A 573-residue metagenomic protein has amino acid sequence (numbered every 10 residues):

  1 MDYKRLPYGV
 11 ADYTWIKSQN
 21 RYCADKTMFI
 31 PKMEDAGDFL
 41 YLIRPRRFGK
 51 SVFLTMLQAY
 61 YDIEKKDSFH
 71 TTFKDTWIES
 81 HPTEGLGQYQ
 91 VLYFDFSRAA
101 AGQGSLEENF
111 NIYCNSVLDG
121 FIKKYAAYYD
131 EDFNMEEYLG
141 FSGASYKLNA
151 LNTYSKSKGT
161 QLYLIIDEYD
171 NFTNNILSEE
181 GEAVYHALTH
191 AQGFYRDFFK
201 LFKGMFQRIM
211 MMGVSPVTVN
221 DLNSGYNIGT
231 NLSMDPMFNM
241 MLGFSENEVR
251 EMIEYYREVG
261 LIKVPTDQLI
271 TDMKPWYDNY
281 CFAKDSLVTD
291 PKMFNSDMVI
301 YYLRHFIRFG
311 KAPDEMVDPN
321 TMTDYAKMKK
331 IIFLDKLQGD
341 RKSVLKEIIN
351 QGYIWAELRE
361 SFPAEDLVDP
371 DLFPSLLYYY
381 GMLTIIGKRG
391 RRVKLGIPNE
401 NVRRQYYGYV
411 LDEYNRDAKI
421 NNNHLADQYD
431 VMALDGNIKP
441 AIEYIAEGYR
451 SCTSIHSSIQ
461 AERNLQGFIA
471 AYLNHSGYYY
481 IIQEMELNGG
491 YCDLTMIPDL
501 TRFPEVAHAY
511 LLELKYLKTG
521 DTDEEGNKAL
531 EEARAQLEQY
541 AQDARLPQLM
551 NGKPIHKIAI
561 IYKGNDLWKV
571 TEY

Functional and structural regions predicted by a protein language model:
M1-K65, H70-I78: Walker A/P-loop-proximal flanking segment of P-loop NTPase domains
G9, A59-K123: P-loop NTPase motor core
A150-K158, V184-I209, R545: Substrate-engagement module of ASCE P-loop NTPases
K158-L188: Conserved P-loop NTPase "ATPase switch" module shared by AAA+ and STAND
Y163-D167, G193, Q207-V214: Structural recognition of the conserved hydrophobic beta-strand(s) that form the central parallel beta-sheet of P-loop
T218-G225, L232-R304: Amphipathic alpha-helical segments of the small helical/lid subdomains adjacent to P-loop NTPase cores
G229, K292-A535, Q539-A541, K569-Y573: Extended alpha-helical interface modules used as scaffolds for assembling large macromolecular complexes
R545-Y573: Domain-level recognition of nuclease-like catalytic cores that cleave nucleotide substrates
